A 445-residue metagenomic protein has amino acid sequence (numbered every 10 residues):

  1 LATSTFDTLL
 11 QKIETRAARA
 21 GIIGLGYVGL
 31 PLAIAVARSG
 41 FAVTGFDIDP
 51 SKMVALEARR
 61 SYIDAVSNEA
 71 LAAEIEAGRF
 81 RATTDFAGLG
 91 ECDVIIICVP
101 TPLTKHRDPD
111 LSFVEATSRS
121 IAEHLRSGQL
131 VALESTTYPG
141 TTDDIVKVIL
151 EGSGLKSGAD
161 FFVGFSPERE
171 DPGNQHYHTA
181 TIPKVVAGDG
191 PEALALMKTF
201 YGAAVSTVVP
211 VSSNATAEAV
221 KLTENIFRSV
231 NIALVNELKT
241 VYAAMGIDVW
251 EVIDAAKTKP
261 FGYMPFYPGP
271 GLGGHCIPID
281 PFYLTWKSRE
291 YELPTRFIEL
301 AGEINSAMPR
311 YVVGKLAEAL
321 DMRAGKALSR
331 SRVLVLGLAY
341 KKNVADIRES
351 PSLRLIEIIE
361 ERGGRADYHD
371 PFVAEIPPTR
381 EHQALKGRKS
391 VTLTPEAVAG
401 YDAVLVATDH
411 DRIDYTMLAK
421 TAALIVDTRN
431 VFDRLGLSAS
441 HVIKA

Functional and structural regions predicted by a protein language model:
L1-A445: Structural/interface elements that position substrates and couple domains in central-metabolism enzymes
